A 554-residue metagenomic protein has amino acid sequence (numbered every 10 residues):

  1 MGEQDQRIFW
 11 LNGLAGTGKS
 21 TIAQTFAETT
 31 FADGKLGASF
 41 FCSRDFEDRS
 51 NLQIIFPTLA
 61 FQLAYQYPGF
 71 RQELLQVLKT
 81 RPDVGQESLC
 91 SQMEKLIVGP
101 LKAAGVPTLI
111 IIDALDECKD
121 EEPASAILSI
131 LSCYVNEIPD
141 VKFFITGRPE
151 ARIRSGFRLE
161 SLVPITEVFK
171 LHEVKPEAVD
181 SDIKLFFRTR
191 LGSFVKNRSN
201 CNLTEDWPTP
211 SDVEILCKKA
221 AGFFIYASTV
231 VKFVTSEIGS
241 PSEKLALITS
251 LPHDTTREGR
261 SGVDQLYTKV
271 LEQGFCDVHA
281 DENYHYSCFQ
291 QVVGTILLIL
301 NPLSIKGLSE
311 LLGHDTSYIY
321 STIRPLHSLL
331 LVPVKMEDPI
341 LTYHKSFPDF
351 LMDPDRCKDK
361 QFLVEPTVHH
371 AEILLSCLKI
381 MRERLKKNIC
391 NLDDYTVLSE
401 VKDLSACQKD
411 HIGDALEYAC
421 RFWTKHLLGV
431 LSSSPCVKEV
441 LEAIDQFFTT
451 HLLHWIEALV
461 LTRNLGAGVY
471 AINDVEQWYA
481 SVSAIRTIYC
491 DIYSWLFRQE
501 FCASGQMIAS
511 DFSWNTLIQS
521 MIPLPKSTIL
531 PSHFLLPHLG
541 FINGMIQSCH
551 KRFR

Functional and structural regions predicted by a protein language model:
M1-L374, K379, N391-D393, E400-K409 (+6 more regions): Conserved NB-ARC/NACHT P-loop NTPase core of NLR-like innate immune receptors
Q92-M93, I97, S405-V430, L517: Amphipathic alpha-helices of TPR/Sel1-like and other helical repeat/solenoid scaffolds
F224, T424-L427, I456-L459, R463 (+2 more regions): A structural signal for well-ordered alpha-helices, especially hydrophobic packing surfaces of coiled-coils
P325, E372, S376, A415-Y418 (+4 more regions): Charged, amphipathic alpha-helical oligomerization/scaffolding segments
R384, S399, L427-S434: Secondary-structure edge/capping motif, primarily at the C-terminal ends of alpha-helices and the immediately following
L428-S432, E439-F447: Non-catalytic interaction/regulatory modules that flank or connect domains
S510-I518: Cullin-RING E3 adaptor/co-adaptor recruitment helices
